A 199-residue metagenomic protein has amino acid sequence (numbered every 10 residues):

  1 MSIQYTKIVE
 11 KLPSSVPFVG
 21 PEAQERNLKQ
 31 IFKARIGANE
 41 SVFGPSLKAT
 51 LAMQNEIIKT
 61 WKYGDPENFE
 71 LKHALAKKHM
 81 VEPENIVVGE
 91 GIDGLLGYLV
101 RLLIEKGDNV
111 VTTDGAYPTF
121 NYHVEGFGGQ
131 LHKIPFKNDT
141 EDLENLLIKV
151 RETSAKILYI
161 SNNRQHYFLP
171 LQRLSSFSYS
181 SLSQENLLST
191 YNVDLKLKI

Functional and structural regions predicted by a protein language model:
M1-K62, I160: N-terminal "arm"/small-domain region of PLP-dependent enzymes with the aminotransferase-like
N39-V42, I92-D93, Y117, N162-H166: Short glycine-rich anion-binding loops that position phosphate/pyrophosphate groups of nucleotides and phosphorylated
G44-S46, L96, F120-N121, Y167-F168: Glycine/Thr-rich phosphate-binding loops of Rossmann-like dinucleotide-binding domains
L51, N55, K77, R101 (+3 more regions): Short, well-ordered alpha-helices that flank and scaffold nucleotide-derived cofactor binding pockets
P66-N109: Phosphate-binding glycine-rich loop
L102-S161: PLP-dependent aminotransferase-like
K137-I199: Active-site phosphate-binding strand-loop segment of PLP-dependent enzymes
